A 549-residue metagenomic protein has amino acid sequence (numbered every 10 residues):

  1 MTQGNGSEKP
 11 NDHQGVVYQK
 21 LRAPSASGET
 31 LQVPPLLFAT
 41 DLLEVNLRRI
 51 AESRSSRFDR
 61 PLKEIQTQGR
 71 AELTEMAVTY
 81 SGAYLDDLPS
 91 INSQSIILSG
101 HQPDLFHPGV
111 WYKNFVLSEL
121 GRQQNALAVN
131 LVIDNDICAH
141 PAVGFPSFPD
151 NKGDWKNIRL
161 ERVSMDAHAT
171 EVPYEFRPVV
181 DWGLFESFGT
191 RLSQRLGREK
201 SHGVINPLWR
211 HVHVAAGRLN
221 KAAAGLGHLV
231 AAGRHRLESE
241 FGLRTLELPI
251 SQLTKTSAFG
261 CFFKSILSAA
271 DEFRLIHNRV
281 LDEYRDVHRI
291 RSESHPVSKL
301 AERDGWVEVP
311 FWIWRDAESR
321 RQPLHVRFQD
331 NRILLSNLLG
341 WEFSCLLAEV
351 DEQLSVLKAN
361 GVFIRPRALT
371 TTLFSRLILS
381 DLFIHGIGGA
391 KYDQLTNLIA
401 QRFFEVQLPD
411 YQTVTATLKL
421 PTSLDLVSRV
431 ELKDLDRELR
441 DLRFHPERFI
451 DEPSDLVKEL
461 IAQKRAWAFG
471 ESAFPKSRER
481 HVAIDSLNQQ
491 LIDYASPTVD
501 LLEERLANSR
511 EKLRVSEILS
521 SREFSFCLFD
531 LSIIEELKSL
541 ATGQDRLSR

Functional and structural regions predicted by a protein language model:
T2-P103, V179-R191: N-terminal regions that are enriched for targeting/export leaders and immediately downstream pro/stem segments
N92-Q124: N-terminal catalytic cores of NTP/NDP-binding nucleotidyl/phosphoryl-transfer enzymes
S99, L192-N360, P366-L379, T422-S423 (+1 more regions): Aromatic-residue-lined binding/catalytic grooves and analogous aromatic/hydrophobic interfacial grooves in multimeric
G121-A142, F404-T415: Glycine-rich phosphate/pyrophosphate-binding loops and their adjacent beta-strand/loop elements at enzyme active sites
N130-V230: Internal, well-ordered alpha/beta segment that forms a basic, Gly-enriched binding/recognition surface
N135-A139, T254-G260, A416-V427: Short, conserved secondary-structure transition motifs
F383-H385: Short hydrophobic beta-strand that contains or immediately precedes a catalytic carboxylate
A390-Q401: Short active-site loop/helix that positions an aromatic residue
